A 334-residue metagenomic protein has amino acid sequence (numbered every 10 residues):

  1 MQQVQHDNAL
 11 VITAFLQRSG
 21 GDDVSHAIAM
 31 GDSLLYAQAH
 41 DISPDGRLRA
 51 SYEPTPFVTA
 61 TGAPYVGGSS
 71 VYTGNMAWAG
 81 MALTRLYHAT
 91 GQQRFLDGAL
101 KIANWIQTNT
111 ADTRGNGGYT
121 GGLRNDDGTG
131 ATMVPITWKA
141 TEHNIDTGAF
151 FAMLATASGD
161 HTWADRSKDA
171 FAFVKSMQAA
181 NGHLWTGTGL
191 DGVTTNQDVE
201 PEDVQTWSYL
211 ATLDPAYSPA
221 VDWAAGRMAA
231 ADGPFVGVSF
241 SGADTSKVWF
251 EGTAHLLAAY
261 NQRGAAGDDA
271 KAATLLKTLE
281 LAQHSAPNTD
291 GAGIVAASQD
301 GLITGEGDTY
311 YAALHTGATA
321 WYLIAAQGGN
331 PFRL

Functional and structural regions predicted by a protein language model:
Q2-H6, I28-A29, Y36-G62, S69-G74 (+5 more regions): Extended ligand-binding clefts on enzyme/binding-domain cores
D7-Q17, A29-S33, W78-A82: Non-membrane alpha-helical segments in proteins
R18-S19, T212: Active-site catalytic pocket residues across diverse enzymes, especially alpha/beta-hydrolases
D22-I28: Short, well-structured active-site flanking segments
